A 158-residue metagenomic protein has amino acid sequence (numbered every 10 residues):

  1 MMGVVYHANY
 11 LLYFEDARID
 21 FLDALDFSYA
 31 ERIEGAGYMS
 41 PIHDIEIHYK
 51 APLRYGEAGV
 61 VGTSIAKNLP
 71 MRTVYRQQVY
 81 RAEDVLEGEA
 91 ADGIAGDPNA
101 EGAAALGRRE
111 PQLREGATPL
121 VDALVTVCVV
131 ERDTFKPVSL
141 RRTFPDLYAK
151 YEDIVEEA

Functional and structural regions predicted by a protein language model:
M1-A24, K150: Catalytic strand-loop segment that frames the active site of acyl-thioester-processing enzymes
V5, S40-I42, L120: A broad, structural micro-motif
Y10-Y13, P41, T126: Residue-level recognition of specific faces of alpha-helices
R18, P41, R72: Short Asp/Glu-rich motifs
L25-Y29: A short, aromatic/hydrophobic, helix- or strand-capping loop or linear motif that either lines the entrance/gate
E31-S40: Short, basic/aromatic beta-hairpin or loop at an interaction surface
D44-H48: Short alpha-helix capping/helix-loop boundary micro-motifs
Y49-A58, I65-A158: HotDog/MaoC-like acyl-thioester-processing domains
